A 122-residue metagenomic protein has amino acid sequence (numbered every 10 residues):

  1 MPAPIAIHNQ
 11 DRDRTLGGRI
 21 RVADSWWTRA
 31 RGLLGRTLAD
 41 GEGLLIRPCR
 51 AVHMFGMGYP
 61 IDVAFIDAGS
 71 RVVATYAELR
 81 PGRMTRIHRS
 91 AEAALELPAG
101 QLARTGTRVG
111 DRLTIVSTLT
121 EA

Functional and structural regions predicted by a protein language model:
M1-A122: Compact, glycine-rich, soluble single-domain proteins
